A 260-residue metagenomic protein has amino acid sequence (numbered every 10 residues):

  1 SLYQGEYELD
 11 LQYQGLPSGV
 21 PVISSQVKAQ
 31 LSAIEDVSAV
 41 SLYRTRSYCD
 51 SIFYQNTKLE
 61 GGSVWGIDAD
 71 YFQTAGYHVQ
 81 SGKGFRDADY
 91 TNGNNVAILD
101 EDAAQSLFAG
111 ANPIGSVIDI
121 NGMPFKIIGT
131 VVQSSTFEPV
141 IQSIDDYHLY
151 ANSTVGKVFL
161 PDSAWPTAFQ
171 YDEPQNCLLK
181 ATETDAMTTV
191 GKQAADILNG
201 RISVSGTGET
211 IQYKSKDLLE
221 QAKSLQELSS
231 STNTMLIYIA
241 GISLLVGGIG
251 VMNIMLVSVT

Functional and structural regions predicted by a protein language model:
S1, A222-T260: Hydrophobic alpha-helical transmembrane segments of multi-pass inner-membrane transport and secretion
S1-F53, K58, S63-D68, D146-N152 (+1 more regions): Membrane-proximal extracellular/periplasmic loop immediately following the first transmembrane helix
S1-L2, L11, L31, V40 (+8 more regions): Generic structural signal for small/hydrophobic residues in well-ordered secondary structure, especially within
S32, D36, G76-Y77, F108-A109 (+4 more regions): Sec-exported extracytoplasmic/periplasmic mature domains
T57-D172: Hydrophobic secondary-structure segments that place a key small or acidic residue at a functional site
D102, V132-T136, E183-T184, L218-S224: Helix-start (N-cap) segments at beta->loop->alpha junctions that couple sensory/regulatory domains to adjoining helices
T154-K216: "Rare, low-scoring activations can occur in soluble or secreted enzymes where short amphipathic helices or signal
E209-S229: Juxtamembrane "pre-transmembrane" interface segments
